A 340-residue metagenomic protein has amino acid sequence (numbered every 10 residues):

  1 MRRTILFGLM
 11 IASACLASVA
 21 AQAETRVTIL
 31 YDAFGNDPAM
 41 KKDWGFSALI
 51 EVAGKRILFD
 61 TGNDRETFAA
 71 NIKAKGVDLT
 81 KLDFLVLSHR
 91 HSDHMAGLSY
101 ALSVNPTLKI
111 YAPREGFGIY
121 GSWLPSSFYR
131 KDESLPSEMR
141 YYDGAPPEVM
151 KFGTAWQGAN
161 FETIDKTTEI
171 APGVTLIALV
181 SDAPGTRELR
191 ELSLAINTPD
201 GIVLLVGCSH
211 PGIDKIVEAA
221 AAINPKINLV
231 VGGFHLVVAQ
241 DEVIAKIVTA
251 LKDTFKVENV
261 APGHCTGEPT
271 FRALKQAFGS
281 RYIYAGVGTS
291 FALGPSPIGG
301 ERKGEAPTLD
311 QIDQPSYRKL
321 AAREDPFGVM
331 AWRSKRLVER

Functional and structural regions predicted by a protein language model:
M1-G8: Bacterial N-terminal signal peptides that target proteins for export
G8-A17: Bacterial N-terminal signal peptides
R26-K75, R187-V206: Conserved beta-strand hairpin/beta-sheet module of binuclear metal-dependent hydrolase folds, prominently
M40-K41, K55-F84, I213-I223, A321 (+1 more regions): Pre-active-site segment of Zn-dependent metallo-hydrolases
E66-Y111, E115, A221-V231, H235: Active-site metal-binding motif and surrounding structural segment of the metallo-beta-lactamase
H94, K109, S193, P199-L293: Cap/insert and terminal regions of metallo-dependent hydrolase folds
G116-E191, I283-G294, G300: Metallo-beta-lactamase
V243, N259, C265-R340: C-terminal regulatory/interaction regions
